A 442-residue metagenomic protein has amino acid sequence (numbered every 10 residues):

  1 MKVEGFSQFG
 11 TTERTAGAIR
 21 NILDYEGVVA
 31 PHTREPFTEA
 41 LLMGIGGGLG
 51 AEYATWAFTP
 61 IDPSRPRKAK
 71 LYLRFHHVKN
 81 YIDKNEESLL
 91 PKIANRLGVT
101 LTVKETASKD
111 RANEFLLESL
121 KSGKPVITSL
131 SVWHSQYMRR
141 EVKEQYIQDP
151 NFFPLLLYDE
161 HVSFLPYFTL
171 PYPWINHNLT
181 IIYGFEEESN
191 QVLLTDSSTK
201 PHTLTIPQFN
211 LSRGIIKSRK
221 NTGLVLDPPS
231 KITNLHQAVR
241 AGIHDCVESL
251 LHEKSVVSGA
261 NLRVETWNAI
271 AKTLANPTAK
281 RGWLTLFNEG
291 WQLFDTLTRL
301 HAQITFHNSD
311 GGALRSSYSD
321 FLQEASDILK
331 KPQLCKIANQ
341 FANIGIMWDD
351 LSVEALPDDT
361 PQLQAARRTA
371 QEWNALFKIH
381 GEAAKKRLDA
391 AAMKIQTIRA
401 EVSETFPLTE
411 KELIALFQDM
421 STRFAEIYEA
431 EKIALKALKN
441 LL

Functional and structural regions predicted by a protein language model:
K2-V29, G44-S230: Conserved active-site-adjacent core of cysteine acyl-enzyme catalytic domains
Q8-F9, N80, Y172, H301-N308 (+2 more regions): Short, charged/polar micro-motifs that form catalytic or ligand-binding hotspots
D24-E35, L322-K330: Short helix-capping/linker segments at secondary-structure and domain boundaries
R34-E39, K104-S108: Acidic carboxylate-rich catalytic motifs and surrounding loops in phosphoryl-/glycosyl-chemistry enzymes
D159-V162, P166-T169, P173-W174, E186-A313: Noncatalytic regulatory segments and standalone regulatory/sensor domains
D245-K411, Q418, A425: Accessory, solvent-exposed terminal regions and/or long lumenal/extracellular loops of proteins
Q418-L442: Hydrophobic, glycine-enriched assembly/anchoring segments
